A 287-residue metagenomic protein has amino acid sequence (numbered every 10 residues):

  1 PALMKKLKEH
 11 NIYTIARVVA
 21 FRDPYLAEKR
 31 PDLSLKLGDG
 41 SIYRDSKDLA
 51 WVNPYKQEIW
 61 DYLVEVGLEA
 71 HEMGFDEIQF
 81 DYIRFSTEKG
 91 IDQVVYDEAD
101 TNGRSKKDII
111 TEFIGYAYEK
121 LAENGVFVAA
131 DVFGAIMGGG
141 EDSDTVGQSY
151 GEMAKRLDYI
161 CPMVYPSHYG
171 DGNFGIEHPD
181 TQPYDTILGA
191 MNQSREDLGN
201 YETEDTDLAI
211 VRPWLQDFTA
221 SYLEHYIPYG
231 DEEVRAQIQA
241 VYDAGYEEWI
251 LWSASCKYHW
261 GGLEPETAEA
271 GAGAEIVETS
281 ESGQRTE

Functional and structural regions predicted by a protein language model:
P1, K47-D61, A99-D108, G175-Y184 (+1 more regions): The substrate-binding groove and active-site-proximal loops of carbohydrate-active enzymes, especially glycoside
P1-K5, F21-E72: Active-site-adjacent "subsite" loops/lids of carbohydrate-active enzymes
P1-R22, E88-V128: Aromatic-lined substrate-binding rim segments of carbohydrate-active enzymes
K8-I15, G74-I78, A122-A129, L157-I160 (+2 more regions): Loop/turn elements at helix/coil->beta-strand transitions in domains of secreted/extracellular proteins
A20-R22, Y82-S86, V132-I136, P166 (+2 more regions): Active-site-proximal loop/turn and secondary-structure-junction residues that shape catalytic pockets, frequently
Q57-E69, E141-M153, Y226-Y242: Short, acidic/polar
D100-V132, M137-G140, D144-S221: Glycoside hydrolase catalytic-domain groove-lining segments
L157-H168, P183-E281, E287: Substrate-binding cleft of secreted/luminal carbohydrate-active enzymes
